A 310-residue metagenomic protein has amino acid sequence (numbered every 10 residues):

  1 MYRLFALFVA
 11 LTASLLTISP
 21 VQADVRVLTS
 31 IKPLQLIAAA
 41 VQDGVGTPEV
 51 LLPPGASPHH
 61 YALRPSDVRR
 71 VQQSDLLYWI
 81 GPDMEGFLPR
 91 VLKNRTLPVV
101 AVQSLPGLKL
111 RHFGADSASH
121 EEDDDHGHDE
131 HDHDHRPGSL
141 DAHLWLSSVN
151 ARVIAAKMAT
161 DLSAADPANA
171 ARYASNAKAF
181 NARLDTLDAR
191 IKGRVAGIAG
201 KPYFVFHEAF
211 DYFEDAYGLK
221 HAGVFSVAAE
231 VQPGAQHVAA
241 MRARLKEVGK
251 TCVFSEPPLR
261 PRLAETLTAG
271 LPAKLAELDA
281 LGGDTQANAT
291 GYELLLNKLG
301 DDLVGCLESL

Functional and structural regions predicted by a protein language model:
M1-Y2: N-terminal secretory signal peptides that target proteins for export/translocation
F5-T17: Bacterial N-terminal signal peptides
A23-L310: Extracytoplasmic metal-acquisition and chelation regions
